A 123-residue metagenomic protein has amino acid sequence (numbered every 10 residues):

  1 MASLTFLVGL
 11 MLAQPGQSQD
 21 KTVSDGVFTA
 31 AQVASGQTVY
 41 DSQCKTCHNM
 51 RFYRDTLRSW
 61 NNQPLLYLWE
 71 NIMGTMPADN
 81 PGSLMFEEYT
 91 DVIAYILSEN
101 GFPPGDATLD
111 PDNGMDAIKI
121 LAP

Functional and structural regions predicted by a protein language model:
A2-M11: Bacterial N-terminal signal peptides
Q14-V39, N80: Electrostatic cytochrome c docking/interface patches
V23, L84-P123: Flexible coil segments in periplasmic/lumen-exposed cytochrome c-class electron-transfer proteins
D25-V27, M50-R54: Short, charged, low-complexity loops and linkers
A30-V33, D55-E70, P77-T90, F102 (+1 more regions): Electron-transfer interface patches adjacent to heme c in soluble/periplasmic c-type cytochromes and di-/multiheme
G36, Y40-M50, V92, I96: The canonical Cys-X-X-Cys-His
